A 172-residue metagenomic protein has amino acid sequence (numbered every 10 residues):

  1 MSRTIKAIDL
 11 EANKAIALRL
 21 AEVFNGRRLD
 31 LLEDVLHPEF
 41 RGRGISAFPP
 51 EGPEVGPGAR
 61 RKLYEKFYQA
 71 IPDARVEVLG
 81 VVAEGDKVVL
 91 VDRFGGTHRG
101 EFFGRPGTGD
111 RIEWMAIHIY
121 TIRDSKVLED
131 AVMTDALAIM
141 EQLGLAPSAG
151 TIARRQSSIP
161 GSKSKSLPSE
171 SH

Functional and structural regions predicted by a protein language model:
M1-H172: C-terminal and inter-domain tail/linker signature
